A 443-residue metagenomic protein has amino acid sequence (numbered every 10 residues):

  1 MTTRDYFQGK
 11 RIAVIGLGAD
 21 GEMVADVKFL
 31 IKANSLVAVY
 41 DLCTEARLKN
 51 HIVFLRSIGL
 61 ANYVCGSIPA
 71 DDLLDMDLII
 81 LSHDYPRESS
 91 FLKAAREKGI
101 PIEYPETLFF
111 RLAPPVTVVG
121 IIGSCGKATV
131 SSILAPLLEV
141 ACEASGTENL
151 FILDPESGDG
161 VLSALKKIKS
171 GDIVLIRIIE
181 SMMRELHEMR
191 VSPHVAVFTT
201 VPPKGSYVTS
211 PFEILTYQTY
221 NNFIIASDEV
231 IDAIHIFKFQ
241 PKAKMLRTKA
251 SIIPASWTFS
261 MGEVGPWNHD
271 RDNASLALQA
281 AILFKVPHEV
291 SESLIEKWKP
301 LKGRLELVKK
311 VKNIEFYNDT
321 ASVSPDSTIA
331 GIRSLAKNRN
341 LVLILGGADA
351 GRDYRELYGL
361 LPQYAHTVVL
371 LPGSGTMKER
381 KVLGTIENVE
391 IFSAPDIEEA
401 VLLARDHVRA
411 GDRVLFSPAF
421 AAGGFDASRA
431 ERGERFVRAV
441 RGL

Functional and structural regions predicted by a protein language model:
M1-Y104, L108, L371: N-terminal leader/targeting and accessory segments in enzymes
T3-R11, A19, F29, A33 (+1 more regions): Nucleotide phosphate-binding/pyrophosphate-handling subdomain across enzymes that bind or process nucleotide phosphates
A13-I15, G120, F151, V174 (+2 more regions): Conserved beta-strand elements of the Class I
L30, I79, I121, A196-T199 (+8 more regions): Residue-level signal for inorganic ion chemistry
S35-T44, I224-D228, V342-L345, Y364-S374: Short internal beta-strands
V37-D41, F151-I152, F416: Short beta-strand "acidic-cap" motif of Rossmann-like dinucleotide-binding folds
I52-F54, I58, R355-D412: C-terminal helical cap/extension that packs against the catalytic core of soluble nucleotide-cofactor enzymes
D71-L74, H83-D228, D232-K242, G424 (+1 more regions): Phosphate-binding loop of NTP-binding sites
